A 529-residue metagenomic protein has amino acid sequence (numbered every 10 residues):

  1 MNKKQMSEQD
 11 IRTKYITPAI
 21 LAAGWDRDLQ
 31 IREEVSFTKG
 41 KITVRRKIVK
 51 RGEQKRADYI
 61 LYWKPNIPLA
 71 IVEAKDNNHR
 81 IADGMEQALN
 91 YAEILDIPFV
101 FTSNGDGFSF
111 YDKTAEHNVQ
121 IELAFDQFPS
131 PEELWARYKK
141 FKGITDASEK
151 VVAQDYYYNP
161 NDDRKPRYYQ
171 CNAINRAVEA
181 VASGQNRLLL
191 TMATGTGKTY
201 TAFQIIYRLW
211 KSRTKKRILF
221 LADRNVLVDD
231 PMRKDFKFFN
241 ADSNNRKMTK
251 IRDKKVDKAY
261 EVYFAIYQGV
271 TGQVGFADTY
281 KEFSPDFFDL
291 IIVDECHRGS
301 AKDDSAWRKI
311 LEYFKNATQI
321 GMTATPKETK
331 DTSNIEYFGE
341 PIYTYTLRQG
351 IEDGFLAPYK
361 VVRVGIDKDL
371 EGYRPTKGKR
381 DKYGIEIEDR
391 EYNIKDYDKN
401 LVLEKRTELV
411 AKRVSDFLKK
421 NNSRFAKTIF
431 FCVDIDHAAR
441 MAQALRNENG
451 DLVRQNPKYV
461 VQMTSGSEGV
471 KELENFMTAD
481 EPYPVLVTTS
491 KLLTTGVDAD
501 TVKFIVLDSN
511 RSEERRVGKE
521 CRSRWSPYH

Functional and structural regions predicted by a protein language model:
M1-R217, A222, V226-D242, K258-V262 (+2 more regions): ATP-dependent helicase/translocase motor core
A259-Q273, D480-T495: Conserved two-lobed SF2 helicase motor
K281-I320: SF2 helicase catalytic motif II
T332-A426: Interdomain helical connector at the RecA1-RecA2 junction of SF1/SF2 helicase-like NTPases
D434-V461: Conserved helicase motor "Helicase C" RecA-like lobe of SF1/SF2 P-loop NTPases
V461-T489: Conserved helicase ATPase core of P-loop NTP-dependent helicases/translocases
V487-T488, L493-N510, R516: A short beta-strand element within the Helicase C-terminal
R515-C521: Conserved small/polar residues in nucleotide/adenosyl-binding loops
